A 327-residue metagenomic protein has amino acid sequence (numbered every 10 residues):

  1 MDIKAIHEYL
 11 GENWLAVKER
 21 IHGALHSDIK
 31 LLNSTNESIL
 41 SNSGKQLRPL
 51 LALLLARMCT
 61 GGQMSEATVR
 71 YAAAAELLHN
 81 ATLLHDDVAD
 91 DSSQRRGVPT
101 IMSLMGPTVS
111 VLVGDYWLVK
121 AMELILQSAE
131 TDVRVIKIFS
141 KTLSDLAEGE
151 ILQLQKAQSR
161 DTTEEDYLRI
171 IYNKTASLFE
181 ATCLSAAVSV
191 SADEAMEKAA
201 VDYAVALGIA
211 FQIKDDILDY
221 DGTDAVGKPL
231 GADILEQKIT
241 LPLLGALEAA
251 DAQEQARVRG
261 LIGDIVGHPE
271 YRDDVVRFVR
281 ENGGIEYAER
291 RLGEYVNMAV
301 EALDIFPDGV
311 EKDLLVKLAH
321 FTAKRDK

Functional and structural regions predicted by a protein language model:
M1-K327: All-alpha prenyltransferase/terpene-synthase fold signal
